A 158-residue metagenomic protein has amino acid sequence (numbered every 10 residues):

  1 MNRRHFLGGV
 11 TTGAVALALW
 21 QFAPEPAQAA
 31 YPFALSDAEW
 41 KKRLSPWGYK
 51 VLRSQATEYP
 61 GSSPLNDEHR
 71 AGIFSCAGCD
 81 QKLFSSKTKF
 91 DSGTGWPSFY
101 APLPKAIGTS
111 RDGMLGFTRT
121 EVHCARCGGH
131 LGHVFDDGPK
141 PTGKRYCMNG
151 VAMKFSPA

Functional and structural regions predicted by a protein language model:
M1-A14: N-terminal secretory signal peptides and thylakoid transit peptides that target proteins across membranes
W20-V51, Y59: C-terminal segment of N-terminal export signals and the immediately downstream linker at the start of the mature
L52-H69: N-terminal post-signal-peptidase region of extra-cytosolic proteins
H69-S98: Mid-length scaffold segments of soluble, non-membrane domains
I73, E121, K144: Residues immediately within or flanking Cys/His clusters that coordinate Zn2+ in small zinc-binding modules
C76, C124-C127: Short cysteine-rich clusters marking metal-coordination/redox-active sites
D80, G128, V151: Cys/His-coordinated zinc-binding microdomains
S85-S86, H133-V134, S156: Short, non-ligating residues that shape and space the ligands of small metal-coordination modules and catalytic
